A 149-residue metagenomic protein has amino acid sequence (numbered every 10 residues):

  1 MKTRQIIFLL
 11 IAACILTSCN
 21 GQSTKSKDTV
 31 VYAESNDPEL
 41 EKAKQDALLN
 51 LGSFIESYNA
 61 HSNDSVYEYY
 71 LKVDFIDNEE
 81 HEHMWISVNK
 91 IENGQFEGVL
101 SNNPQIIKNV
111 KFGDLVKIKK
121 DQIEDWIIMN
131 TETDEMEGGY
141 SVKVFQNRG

Functional and structural regions predicted by a protein language model:
M1-I7: Bacterial N-terminal signal peptides that target proteins for export
I15-S18: C-terminal motif of bacterial Sec signal peptides marking the signal peptidase cleavage site
N20-Q22: Bacterial signal peptide processing site
S26-N78: N-terminal secretory signal peptides
Y58-K108: Mature extracytoplasmic domains of secretory-pathway proteins
G98-D125: An exposed acidic His-Trp-rich patch
L115-G149: C-terminal partner/receptor-binding element of secreted or periplasmic proteins
